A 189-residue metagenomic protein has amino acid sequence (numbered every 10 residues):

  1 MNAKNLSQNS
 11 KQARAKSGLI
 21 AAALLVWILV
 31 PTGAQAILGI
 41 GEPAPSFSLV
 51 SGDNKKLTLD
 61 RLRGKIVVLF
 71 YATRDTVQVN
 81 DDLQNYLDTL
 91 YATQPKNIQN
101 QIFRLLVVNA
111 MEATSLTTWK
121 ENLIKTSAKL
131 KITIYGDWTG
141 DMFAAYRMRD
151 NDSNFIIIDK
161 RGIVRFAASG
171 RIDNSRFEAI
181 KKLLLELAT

Functional and structural regions predicted by a protein language model:
M1-R14: N-terminal secretory signal peptides that target proteins for export/translocation
I20-P31: Bacterial N-terminal signal peptides
T32-A36: Sec/Tat signal peptide C-region and signal peptidase I cleavage site
S48-I66: A short beta-strand-turn-helix
D60-L83: Short active-site neighborhood of thiol/selenol oxidoreductases, capturing the structured segment around
T76-T126: Structural microenvironment flanking redox-active thiols in thiol-disulfide oxidoreductases
F103-V107, T117-D152: Short, internal strand/loop/helix patches that form the active-site neighborhood or redox-interaction surface
N151-T189: Thiol-/selenol-based redox modules, centered on thioredoxin-like and closely related oxidoreductase domains
